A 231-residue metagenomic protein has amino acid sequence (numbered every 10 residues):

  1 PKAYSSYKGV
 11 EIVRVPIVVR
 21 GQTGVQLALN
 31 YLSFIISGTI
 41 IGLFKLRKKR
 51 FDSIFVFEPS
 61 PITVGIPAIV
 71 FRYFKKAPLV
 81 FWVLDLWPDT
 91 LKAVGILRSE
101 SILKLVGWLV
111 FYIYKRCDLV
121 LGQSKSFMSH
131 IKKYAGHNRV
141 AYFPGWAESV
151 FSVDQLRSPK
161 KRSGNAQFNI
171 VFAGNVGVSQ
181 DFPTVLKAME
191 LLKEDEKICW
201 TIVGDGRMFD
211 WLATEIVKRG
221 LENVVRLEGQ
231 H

Functional and structural regions predicted by a protein language model:
P1-L46: A conserved catalytic-core segment of Leloir-type glycosyltransferases
A28-G42, F51-L84, P88: An aromatic- and histidine-rich active-site surface loop
R72, M189-E190, I216: A conserved amphipathic alpha-helix that caps or lines the catalytic cleft of carbohydrate- and lipid-modifying enzymes
K75-V80, D89-Y112: Nucleotide-sugar donor phosphate/pyrophosphate-binding loop at the beta->alpha transition of glycosyltransferases
E100-R157, G164-N165, V225-E228: Donor nucleotide-sugar binding/catalytic pocket of nucleotide-sugar-dependent glycosyltransferases
A147, R162-Q180, L186-E190, T201: Conserved donor-binding/catalytic core segment of Leloir-type glycosyltransferases
N175-F182, D195, R207-F209: A short, basic/aromatic alpha-helical/loop segment that forms part of the nucleotidyl-sugar donor-binding site
E196, G204, D210-H231: Nucleotide-activated donor-binding/catalytic signature segment of Leloir-type glycosyltransferases, i.e., the conserved
